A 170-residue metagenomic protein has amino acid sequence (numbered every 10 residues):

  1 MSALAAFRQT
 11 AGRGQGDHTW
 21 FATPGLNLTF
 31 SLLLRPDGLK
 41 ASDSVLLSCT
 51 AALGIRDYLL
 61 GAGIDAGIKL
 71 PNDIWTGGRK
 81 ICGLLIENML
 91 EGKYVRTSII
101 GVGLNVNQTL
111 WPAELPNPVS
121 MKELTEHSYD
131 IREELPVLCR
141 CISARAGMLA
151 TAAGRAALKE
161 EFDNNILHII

Functional and structural regions predicted by a protein language model:
M1-G61, C82, S128: N-terminal lobe of the biotin/lipoate ligase/transferase fold
A5-F7, S31-L33, K69, L85-E87 (+1 more regions): Short beta-strand segments
T10-A11, Q15, T76, L104-V106: Short, glycine/acidic-enriched loop or turn micro-motifs at the edges of active sites
A51-K93, G103: Acidic (Asp/Glu) carboxylate-rich active-site/surface patches
K93-T125, I131: Short, acidic (Asp/Glu-rich) active-site segment that either coordinates a divalent metal cofactor
L124-I170: Conserved, helical-rich catalytic subdomain that frames metal- and/or nucleotide-binding sites in enzyme alpha/beta
